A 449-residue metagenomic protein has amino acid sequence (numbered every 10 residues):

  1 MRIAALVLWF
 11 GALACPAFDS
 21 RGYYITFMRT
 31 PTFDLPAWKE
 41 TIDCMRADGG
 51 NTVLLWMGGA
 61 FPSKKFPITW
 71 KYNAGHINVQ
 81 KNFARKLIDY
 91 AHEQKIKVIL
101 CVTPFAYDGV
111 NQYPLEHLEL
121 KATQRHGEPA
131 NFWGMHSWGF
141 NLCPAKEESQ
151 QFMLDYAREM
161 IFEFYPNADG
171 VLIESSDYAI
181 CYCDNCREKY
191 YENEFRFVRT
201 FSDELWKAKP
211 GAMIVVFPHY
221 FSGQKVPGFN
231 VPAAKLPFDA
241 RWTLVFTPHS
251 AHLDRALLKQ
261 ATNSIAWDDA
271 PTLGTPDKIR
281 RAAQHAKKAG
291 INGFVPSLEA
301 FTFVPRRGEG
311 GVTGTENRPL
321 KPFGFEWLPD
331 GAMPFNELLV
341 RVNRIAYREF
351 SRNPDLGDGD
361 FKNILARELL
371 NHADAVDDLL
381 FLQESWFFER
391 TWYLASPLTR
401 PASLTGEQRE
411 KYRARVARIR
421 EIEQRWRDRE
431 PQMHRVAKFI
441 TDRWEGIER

Functional and structural regions predicted by a protein language model:
I3-A14: Sec-dependent N-terminal signal peptides
A17-F33, A37-T41, M45-D48, W56: Boundary/entry segment of secreted carbohydrate-active catalytic domains
G22-L35, F66-K81, G134-F152, S176-F195 (+2 more regions): The substrate-binding groove and active-site-proximal loops of carbohydrate-active enzymes, especially glycoside
D34-W38, K95, Q151, F162 (+1 more regions): Substrate-binding groove of N-acetylhexosamine-processing glycoside hydrolases
T41, R46-K81, Y107-E116, F301-P305: Aromatic-lined carbohydrate-binding/catalytic grooves of carbohydrate-active enzymes
L87-Q94, L100, W138-E174, V198-T200 (+1 more regions): An active-site-proximal structural segment forming one wall of the substrate-binding cleft that immediately precedes
P104-E159, N263-A266: Active-site-adjacent "subsite" loops/lids of carbohydrate-active enzymes
